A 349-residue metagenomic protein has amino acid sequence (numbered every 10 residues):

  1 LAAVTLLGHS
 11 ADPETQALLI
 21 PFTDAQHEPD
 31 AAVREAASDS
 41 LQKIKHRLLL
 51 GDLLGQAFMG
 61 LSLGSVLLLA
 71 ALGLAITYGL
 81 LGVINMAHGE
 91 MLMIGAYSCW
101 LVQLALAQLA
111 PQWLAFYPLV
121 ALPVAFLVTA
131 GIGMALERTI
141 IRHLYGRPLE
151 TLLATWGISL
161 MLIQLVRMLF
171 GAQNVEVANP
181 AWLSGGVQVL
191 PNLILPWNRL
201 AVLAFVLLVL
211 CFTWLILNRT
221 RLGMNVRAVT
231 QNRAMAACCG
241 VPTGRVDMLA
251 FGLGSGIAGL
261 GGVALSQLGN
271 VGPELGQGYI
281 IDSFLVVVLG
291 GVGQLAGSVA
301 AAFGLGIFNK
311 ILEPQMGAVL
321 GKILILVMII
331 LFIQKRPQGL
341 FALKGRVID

Functional and structural regions predicted by a protein language model:
L1-D12, P21, A32-K45: Structural detector for internal amphipathic alpha-helices that build alpha-solenoid repeat scaffolds
D12-D24, R47-D52: Amphipathic alpha-helical scaffolding segments comprising HEAT/armadillo-like alpha-solenoid repeats
A57-L101, A135, T139-E150, R227 (+1 more regions): Single transmembrane alpha-helix segments in multi-pass membrane proteins
H88-A135, Q315: Membrane-embedded helix boundary and interhelical linker motif in transport proteins
Q112-S159, L165, A300-L305, R336-P337: Alpha-helical transmembrane segments within multi-pass membrane transporters and channels
L144, E150, A154, L169 (+5 more regions): Cytosolic-side transmembrane-helix boundaries in multi-pass membrane proteins
I194-V271, A300: Helix-loop-helix "hairpin" substructures at the membrane interface of multi-pass membrane proteins
I216-L217, R221, D247-V287, G293 (+1 more regions): Inter-helical junctions in multi-pass inner-membrane proteins, predominant in energy-converting antiporter-like
